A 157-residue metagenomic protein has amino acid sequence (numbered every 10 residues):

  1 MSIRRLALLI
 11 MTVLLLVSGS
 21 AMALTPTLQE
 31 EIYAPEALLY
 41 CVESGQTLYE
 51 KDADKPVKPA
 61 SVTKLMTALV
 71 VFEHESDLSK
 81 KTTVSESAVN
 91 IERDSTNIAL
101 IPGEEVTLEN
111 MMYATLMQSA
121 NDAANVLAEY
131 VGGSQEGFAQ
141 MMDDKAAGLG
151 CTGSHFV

Functional and structural regions predicted by a protein language model:
M1-S2, S61: Short alpha-helical segments used as structural interaction elements across diverse proteins
I3-A23: Sec-dependent N-terminal signal peptides of Gram-positive bacterial secreted proteins and lipoproteins
A23-V157: Active-site-adjacent loops and short helices of periplasmic peptidoglycan-processing enzymes
